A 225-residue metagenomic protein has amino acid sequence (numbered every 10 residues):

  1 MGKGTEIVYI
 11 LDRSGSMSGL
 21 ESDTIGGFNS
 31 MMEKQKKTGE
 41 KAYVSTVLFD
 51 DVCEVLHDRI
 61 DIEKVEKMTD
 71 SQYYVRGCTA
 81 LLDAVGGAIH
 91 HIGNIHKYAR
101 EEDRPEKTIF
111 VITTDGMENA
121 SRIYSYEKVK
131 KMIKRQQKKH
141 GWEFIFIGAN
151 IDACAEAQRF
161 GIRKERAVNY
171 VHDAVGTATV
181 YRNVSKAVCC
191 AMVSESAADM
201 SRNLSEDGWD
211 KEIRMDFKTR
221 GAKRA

Functional and structural regions predicted by a protein language model:
M1-A225: Acidic, low-complexity intrinsically disordered regions
